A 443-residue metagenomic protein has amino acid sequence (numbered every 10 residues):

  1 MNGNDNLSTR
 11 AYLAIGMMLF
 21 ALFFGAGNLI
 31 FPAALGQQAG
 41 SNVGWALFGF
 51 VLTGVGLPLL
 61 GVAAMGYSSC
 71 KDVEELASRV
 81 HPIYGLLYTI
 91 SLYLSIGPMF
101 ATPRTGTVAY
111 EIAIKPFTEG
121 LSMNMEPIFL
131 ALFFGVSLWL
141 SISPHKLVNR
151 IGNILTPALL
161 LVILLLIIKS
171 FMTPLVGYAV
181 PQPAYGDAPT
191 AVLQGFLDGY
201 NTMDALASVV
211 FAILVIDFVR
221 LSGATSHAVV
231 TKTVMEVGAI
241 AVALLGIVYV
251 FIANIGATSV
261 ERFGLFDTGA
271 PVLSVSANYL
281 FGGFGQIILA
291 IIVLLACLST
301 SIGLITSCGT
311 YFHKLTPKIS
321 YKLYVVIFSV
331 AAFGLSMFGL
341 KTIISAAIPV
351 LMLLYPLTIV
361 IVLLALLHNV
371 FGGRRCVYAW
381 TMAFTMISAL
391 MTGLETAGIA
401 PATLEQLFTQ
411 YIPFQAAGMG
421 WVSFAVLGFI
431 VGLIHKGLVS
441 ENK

Functional and structural regions predicted by a protein language model:
L13-F24, I168-V176, Y185-I252, I288-C297 (+2 more regions): Hydrophobic, membrane-embedded alpha-helices of multi-pass small-molecule transporters
G56, L60, A158-S170, V234-V260 (+1 more regions): Selective recognition of specific alpha-helical transmembrane segments in multi-pass small-molecule
Y67-E75, F134-L155, L221-A224, F333-A346 (+1 more regions): Membrane-water interface regions at transmembrane-helix termini and the short interhelical loops of multi-pass membrane
D72-S78, V248-L298, I305, P349: TM-loop-TM module centered on a large, flexible mid-protein loop between adjacent transmembrane helices in multi-pass
P98, T102, L160-D187, A205-L206 (+3 more regions): Hydrophobic alpha-helical segments and their helix-loop junctions in multi-pass secondary transporters
I142-S170, I348-I359, Y378-S388: Membrane-interface loop-to-helix entry segments
S143-I154, V192-G195, V215-L244, E261-S274 (+1 more regions): Hydrophobic, small-residue-rich membrane helices and short re-entrant helix-turn-helix hairpins that build
T173, R374-K443: A generic transmembrane alpha-helix motif of multi-pass inner-membrane proteins
